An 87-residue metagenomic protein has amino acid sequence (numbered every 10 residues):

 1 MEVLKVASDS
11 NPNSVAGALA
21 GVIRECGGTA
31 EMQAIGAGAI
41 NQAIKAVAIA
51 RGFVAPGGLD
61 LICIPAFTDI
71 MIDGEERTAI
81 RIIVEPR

Functional and structural regions predicted by a protein language model:
M1-T29, A43, V47, R51 (+1 more regions): Conserved mixed alpha/beta catalytic, RNA-binding, or beta-rich assembly cores of soluble enzyme, regulatory
S10, I35-G38: Short beta->alpha linker loops
A37-C63: Short, hydrophobic/π-rich interface segment
A55-R87: C-terminal edge-of-domain segments
